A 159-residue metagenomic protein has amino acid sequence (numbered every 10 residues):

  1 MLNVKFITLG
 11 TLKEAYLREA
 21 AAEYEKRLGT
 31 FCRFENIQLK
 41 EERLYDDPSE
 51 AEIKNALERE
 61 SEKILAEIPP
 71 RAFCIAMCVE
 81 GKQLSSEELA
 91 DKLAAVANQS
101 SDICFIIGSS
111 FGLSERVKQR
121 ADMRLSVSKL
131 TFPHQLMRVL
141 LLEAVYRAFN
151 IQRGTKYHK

Functional and structural regions predicted by a protein language model:
M1-L28: N-terminal beta1-alpha1 ligand-phosphate binding loop
N3, S101-I106: Loop/turn-to-beta-strand initiation segments
F6, I75, G108, L141: Conserved RecA-like P-loop NTPase ATPase core
I7, E35-I37: General small-molecule cofactor/ligand-binding pocket signal
L12, V79-K82, S109-G112: Short glycine-rich anion-binding loops that position phosphate/pyrophosphate groups of nucleotides and phosphorylated
C32, R71-A72, A121: Short, well-ordered alpha-helix to beta-strand connector turns
K40-S101: S-adenosyl-L-methionine/SAH cofactor-binding core of RNA-modifying enzymes
F111, E115-K159: Structured adenosyl-cofactor binding patch, chiefly the S-adenosyl-L-methionine
